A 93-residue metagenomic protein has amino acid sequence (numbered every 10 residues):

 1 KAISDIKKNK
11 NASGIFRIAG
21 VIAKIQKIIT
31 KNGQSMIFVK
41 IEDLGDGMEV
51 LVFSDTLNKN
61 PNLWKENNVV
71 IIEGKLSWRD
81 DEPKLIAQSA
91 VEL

Functional and structural regions predicted by a protein language model:
K1-L93: Noncatalytic, beta-rich nucleic-acid-contacting surfaces in large DNA/RNA-processing enzymes
